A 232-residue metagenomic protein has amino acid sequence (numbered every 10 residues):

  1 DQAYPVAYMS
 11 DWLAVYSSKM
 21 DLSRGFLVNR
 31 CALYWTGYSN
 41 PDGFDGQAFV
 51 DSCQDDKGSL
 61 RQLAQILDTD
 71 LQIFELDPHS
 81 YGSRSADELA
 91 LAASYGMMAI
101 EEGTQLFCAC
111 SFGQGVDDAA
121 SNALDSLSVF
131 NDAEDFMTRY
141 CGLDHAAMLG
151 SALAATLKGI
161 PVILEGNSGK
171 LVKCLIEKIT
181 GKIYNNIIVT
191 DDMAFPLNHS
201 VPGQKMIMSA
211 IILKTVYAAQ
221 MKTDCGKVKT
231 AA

Functional and structural regions predicted by a protein language model:
D1-A232: N-terminal loops that bind phosphate or other acidic moieties and the adjacent beta-alpha structural core
